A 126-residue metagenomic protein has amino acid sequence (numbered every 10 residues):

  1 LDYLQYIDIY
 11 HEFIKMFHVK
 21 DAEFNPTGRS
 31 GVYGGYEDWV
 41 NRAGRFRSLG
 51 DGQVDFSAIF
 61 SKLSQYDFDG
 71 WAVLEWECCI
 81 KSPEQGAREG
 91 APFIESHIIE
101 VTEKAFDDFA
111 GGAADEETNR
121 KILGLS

Functional and structural regions predicted by a protein language model:
L1-Q53, A105-F106, N119: Acidic/histidine-rich catalytic cores of soluble enzymes
Q5, I9-E12, A58-S61, E89-S96: Alpha-helical scaffolding segments of alpha/beta enzyme cores, especially the outer helices of TIM-barrel or partial
F13-K15, Y66-G70: Short, well-ordered coil/turn segments that N-cap beta-strands
N25-G28, I80-E84: Short active-site-adjacent structural elements
D51-Q65: A short, acidic, amphipathic alpha-helical segment used as a generic capping/interface helix at domain edges
V73-S82, G111: A short, acidic, flexible beta-alpha connecting loop/helix-capping segment that sits on the rim of active
P83-E103: C-terminal helical cap(s) of enzyme catalytic domains, especially alpha/beta-barrels
I99-S126: Terminal-tail/helix-coil boundary detector
